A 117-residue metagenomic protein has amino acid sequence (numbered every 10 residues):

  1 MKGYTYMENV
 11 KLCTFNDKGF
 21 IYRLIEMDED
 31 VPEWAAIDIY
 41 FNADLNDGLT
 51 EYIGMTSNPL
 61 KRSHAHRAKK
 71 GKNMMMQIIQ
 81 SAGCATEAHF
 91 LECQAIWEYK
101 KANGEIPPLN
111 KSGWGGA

Functional and structural regions predicted by a protein language model:
M1-A65, A82-Q94, A117: GIY-YIG nuclease catalytic motif and its immediate N-terminal context
D44, N58, K72-N73, N110: Poly-acidic low-complexity segments
A68: Basic/aromatic-enriched alpha-helical hairpins
K72-S81: A short, basic-hydrophobic beta/loop patch
A95-Y99: Conserved AAA+ ATPase "sensor/coupling" helix adjacent to the nucleotide-binding pocket
K100-A117: Coupling/hinge elements of helicase-like and P-loop NTPase modules
